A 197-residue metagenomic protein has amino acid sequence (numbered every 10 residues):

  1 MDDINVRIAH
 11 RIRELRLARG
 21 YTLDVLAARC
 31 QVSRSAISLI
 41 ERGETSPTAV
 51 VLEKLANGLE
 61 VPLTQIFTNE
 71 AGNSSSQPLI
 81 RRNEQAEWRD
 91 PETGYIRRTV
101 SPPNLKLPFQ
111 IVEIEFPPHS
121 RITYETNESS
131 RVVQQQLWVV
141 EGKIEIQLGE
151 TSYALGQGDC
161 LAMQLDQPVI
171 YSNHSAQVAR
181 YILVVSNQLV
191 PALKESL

Functional and structural regions predicted by a protein language model:
H10-A27: Short basic helix-loop element that most often maps to the first helix and adjoining turn of HTH DNA-binding modules
R16, L26, V51-L59, Q65-F67: Hydrophobic micro-packing sites on short alpha-helices
S33-T45: Recognition helix of helix-turn-helix/homeodomain-like DNA-binding domains that insert into the DNA major groove
T68-I96: Short, charged recognition helix plus adjacent turn of helix-turn-helix-like nucleic-acid-binding domains
A86-T126, V184-V185: A short glycine-rich, His/Asp/Glu-containing loop-to-beta-strand
Y95-I96, L107, G156-Q157, L165-P191: Ligand-binding loop in jelly-roll beta-barrel domains
V100, G149-Q164: Short acidic-glycine-tyrosine-enriched beta hairpin
E113-P117, S129-I146: Short, conserved beta-strand element in jelly-roll/cupin
